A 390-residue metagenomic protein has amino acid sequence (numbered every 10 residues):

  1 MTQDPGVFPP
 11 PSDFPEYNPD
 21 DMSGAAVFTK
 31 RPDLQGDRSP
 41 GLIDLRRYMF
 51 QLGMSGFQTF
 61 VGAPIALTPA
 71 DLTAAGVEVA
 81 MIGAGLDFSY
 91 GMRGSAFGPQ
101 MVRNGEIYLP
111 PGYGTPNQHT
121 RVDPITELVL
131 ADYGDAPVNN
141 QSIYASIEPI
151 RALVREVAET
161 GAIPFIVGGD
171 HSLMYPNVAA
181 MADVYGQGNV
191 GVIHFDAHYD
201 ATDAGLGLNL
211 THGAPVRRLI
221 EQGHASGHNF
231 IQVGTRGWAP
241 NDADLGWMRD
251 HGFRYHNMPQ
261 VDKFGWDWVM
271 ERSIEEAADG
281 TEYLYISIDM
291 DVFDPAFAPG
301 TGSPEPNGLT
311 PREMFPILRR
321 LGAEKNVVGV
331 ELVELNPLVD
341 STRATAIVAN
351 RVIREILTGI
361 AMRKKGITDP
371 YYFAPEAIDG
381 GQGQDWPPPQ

Functional and structural regions predicted by a protein language model:
T2-Q390: Conserved alpha-helical scaffold segments that buttress catalytic/binding sites
